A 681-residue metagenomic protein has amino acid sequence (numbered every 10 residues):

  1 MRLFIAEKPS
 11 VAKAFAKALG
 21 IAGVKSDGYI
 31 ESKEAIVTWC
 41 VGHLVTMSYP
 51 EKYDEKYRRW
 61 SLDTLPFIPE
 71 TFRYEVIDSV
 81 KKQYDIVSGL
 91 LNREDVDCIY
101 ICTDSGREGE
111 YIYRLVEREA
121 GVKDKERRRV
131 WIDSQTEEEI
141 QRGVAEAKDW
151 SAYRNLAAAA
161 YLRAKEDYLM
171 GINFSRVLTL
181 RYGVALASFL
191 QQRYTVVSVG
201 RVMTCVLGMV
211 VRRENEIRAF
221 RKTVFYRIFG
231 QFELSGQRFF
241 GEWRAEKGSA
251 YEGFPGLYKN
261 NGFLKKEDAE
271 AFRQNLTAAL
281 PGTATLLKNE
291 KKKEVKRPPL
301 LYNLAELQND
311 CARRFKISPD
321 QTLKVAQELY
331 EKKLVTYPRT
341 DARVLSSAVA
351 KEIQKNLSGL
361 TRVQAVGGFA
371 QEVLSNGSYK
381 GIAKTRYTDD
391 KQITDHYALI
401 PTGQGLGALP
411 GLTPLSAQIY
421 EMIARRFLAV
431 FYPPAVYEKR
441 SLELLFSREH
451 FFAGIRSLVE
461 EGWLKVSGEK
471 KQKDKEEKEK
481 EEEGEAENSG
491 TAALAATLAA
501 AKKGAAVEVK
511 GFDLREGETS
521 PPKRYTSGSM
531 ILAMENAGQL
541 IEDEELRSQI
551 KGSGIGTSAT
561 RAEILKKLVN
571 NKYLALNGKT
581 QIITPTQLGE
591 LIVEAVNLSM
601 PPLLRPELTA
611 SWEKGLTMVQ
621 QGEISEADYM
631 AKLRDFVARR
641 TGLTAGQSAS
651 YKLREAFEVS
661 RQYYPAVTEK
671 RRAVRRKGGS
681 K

Functional and structural regions predicted by a protein language model:
M1-R176, F263, P521: Intrinsically disordered, low-complexity regulatory segments
R2-L3, S26, L91, S151 (+5 more regions): Basic, low-complexity terminal or inter-domain segments flanking catalytic cores
S10, A14, S32, D78-I86 (+21 more regions): Charged, alpha-helix-enriched surfaces in structured cytosolic catalytic cores of large nucleotide-utilizing machines
F72, E94, E137-G230, K291-K292: C-terminal or mid-to-C-terminal helical accessory/interaction module adjacent to the motor/catalytic core
D104, D310, R314-S318, T322: A conserved hydrophobic secondary-structure block that centers on an alpha-helix together with its immediately flanking
Q192-S198, M209-A269, R314, P338: C-terminal helical "lid" subdomain and adjoining coupling/linker elements of P-loop NTPases
G253-L300, Q308: Metal- or metallocofactor-binding catalytic centers and their adjacent structured scaffolds across diverse enzyme
